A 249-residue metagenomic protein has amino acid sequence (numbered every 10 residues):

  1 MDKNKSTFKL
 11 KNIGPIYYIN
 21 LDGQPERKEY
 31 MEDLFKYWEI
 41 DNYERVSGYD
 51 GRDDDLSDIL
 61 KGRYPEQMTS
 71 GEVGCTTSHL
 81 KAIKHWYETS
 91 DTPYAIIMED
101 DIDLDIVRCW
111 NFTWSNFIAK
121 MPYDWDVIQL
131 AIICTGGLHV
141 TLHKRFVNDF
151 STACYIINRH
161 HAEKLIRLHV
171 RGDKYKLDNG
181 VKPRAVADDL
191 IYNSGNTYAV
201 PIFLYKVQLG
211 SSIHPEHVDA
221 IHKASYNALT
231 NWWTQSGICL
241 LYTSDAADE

Functional and structural regions predicted by a protein language model:
M1-M98, I102-S244: An acidic/histidine-cluster motif and surrounding catalytic segment that typifies divalent-metal-assisted enzyme active
D245-E249: A short, hydrophobic C-terminal helix/tail in secreted or cell-surface proteins
